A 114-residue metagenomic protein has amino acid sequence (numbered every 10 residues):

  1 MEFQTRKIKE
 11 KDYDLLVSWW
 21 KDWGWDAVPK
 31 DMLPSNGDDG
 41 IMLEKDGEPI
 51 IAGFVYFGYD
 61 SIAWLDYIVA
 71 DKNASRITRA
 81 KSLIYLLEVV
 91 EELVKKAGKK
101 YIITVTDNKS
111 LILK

Functional and structural regions predicted by a protein language model:
M1-P29: Short amphipathic alpha-helix that is part of the acyltransferase structural core
I8, M42, A52-V55, L86 (+2 more regions): Residue-level detection of beta-strand scaffold positions
K11, L15, D60, K109-L111: Short alpha-helical
K11-L16, S35-D39, S75-R76: N-terminal start-of-chain detector that recognizes signal peptides and the immediate post-cleavage beginning
D14, S18, D46-E48, E88 (+1 more regions): Replace "anionic and nucleotidyl ligands
S18-D46, I50-A70: A conserved beta-strand-loop-helix scaffold within acyl/acetyltransferase catalytic domains
A63-K114: Acyl-donor binding region in acyl/amide transferases
